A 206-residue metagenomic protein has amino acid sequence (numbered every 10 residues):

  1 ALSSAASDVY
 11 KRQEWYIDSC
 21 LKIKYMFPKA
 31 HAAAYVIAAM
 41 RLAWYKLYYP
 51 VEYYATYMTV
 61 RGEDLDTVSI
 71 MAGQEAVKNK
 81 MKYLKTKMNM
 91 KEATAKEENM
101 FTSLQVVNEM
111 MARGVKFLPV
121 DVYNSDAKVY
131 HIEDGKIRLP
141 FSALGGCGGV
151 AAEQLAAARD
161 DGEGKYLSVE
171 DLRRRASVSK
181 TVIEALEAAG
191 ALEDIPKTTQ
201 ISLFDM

Functional and structural regions predicted by a protein language model:
A1: Substrate-binding/specificity loop regions of serine endopeptidase catalytic domains, predominantly subtilases
S4-M206: Noncatalytic, beta-rich nucleic-acid-contacting surfaces in large DNA/RNA-processing enzymes
